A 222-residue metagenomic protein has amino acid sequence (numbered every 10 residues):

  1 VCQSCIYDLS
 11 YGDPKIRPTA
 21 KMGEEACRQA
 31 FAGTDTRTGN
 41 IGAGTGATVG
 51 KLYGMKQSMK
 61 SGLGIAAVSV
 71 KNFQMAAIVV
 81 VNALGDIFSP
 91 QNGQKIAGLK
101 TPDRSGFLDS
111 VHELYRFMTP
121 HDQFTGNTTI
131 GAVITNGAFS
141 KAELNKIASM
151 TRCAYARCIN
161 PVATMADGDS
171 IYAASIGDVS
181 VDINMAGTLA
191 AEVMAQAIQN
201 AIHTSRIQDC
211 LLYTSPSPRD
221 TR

Functional and structural regions predicted by a protein language model:
V1-L9, T129-S140, I171-S175: Short glycine-rich or small-residue beta-strand-to-loop segments that form or flank ligand, phosphate, metal/Fe-S
V1-Q91, K95: Glycine-rich, mobile lid/loop segments that gate access to catalytic sites or pores
M59-V70, Q74, H112-H121, A156-I159: Glycine-rich, charged/polar anion/phosphate-binding loops that engage phosphate groups from diverse ligands
I78-V79, A83-N127, G131, T135-F139: Glycine- and Gly-Pro-enriched alpha-helical subdomains that act as flexible, kink-prone "lid/hinge" or packing modules
G131-A166, S180-G187: Hydrophobic alpha-helical bundle architecture
P161-V179, N200-D209: Basic polyanion-binding and macromolecular-assembly surfaces
A186-M194, Q199-A201: Helix-rich interaction surfaces within compact, conserved domain-sized segments that mediate assembly or partner
Y213-R222: Single conserved hydrophobic/aromatic residue that forms the stacking wall/gate of nucleotide- or nucleobase-binding
